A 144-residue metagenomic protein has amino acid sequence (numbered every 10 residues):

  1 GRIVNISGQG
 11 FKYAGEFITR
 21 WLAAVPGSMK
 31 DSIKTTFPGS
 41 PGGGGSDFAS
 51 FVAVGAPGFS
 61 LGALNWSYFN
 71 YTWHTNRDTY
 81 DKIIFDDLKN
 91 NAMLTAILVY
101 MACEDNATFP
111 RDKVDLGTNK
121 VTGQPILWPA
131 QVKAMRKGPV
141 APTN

Functional and structural regions predicted by a protein language model:
G1-N70, R136-P142: Metal-dependent peptidase/peptidase-like ectodomains
Y68-K137, A141-T143: His/Asp/Glu-rich mid-to-C-terminal helical/loop segments that flank catalytic regions of hydrolases
